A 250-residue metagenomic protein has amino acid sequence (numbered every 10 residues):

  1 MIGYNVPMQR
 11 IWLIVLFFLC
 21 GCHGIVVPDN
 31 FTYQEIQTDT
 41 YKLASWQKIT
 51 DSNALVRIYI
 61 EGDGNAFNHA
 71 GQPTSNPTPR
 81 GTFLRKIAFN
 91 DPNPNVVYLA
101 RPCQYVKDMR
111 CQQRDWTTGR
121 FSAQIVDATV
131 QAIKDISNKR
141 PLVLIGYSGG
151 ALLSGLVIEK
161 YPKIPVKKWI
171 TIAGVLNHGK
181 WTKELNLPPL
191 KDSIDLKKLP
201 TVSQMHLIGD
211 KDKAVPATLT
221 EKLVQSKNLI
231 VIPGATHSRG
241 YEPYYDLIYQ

Functional and structural regions predicted by a protein language model:
L19-G21: C-terminal motif of bacterial Sec signal peptides marking the signal peptidase cleavage site
G24-T50: N-terminal cap/lid segment of alpha/beta-hydrolase-fold proteins
D39-K42, I49-A100: Short, surface-exposed "cap/lid" segments of acyl-processing enzymes
C111-S137: Alpha/beta-hydrolase active-site loop
I145-S154: Gly/Ala-rich beta-loop-alpha elbow adjacent to hydrolase catalytic centers
G174, G179-R239: The feature captures the conserved acid-bearing segment of alpha/beta-hydrolase catalytic domains
G240-Q250: Post-His helix in hydrolase/transferase enzymes
